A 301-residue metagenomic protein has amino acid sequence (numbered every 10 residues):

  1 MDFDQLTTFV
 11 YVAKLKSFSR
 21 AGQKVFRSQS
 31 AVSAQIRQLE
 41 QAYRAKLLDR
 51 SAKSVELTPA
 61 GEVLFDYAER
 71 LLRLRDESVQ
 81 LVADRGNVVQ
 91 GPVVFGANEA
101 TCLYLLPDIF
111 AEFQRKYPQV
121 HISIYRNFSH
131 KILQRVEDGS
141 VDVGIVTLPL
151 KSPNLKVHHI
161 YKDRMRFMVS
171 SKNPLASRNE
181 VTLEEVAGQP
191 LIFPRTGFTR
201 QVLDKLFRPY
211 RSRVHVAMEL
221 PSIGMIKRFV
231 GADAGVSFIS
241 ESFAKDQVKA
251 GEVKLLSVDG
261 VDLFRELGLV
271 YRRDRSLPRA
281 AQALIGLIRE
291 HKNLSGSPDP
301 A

Functional and structural regions predicted by a protein language model:
Y11-S28: Short helix-boundary/capping micro-motifs
F18, E40-P59: A short LG(V/I)-centered, amphipathic sequence patch enriched for acidic residue(s) preceding the LG motif
A42-Y43, L64-G86, S295: Alpha-helical linker/hinge and terminal dimerization helices associated with HTH transcriptional regulators
V88-P153, R211, L220: Central regulatory/effector-binding core of bacterial HTH transcription factors
L105, S171, K254-P298: A late-sequence structural motif
F128-V141, V146-T147, F198-L255: Hydrophobic hinge/microswitch elements
S152-L191: Flexible hinge/capping segments at coil-to-helix
Q189-Y210, L277-G286, K292-D299: Secondary-structure junction motif
